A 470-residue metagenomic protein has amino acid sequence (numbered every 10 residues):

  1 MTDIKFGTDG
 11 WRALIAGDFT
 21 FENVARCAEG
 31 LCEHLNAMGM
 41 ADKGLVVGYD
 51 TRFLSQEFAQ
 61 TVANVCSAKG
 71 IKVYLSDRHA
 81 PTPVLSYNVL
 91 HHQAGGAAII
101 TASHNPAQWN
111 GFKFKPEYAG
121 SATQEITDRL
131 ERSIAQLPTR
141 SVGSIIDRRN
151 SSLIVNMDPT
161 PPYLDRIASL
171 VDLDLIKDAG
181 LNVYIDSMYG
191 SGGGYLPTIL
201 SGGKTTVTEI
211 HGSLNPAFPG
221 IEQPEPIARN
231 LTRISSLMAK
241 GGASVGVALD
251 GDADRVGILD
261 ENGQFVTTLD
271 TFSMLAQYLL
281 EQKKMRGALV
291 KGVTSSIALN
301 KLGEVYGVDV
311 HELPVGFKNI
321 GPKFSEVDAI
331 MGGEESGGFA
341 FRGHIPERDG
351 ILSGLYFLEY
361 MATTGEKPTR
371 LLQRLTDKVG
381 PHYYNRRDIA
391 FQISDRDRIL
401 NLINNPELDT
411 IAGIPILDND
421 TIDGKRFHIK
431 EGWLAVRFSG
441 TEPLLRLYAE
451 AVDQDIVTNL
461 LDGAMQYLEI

Functional and structural regions predicted by a protein language model:
M1, N110-G241: Gly/Ser/Thr-enriched, mixed-charge loops and adjacent short helices that form phosphate/oxyanion-binding elements
M1-K69, G95-G96, R149-V183: An N-terminal, well-structured beta->alpha segment
D9, V47, L85, A98 (+11 more regions): Buried hydrophobic positions in well-ordered alpha/beta secondary-structure cores of metabolic enzymes
E33, A41-W109, T198-L259: N-terminal small/polar loop signature for handling phosphorylated ligands or for N-terminal nucleophile
G48-T51, P116, I185-S187, D260 (+2 more regions): Short glycine-centered, acidic/aromatic-flanked micro-motifs in structured strand/loop junctions that mark active-site
Y74-P83, F265-T268, V290-G292, L313-P314: Active-site nucleophile and cofactor-binding loops and adjacent substrate-binding regions of central metabolic enzymes
A107-Q108, P116-T123, R132, P138 (+2 more regions): Replace "Mg2+/Mn2+-dependent" with "divalent metal-dependent
V245, E281, M285-I470: Phosphate-binding and adjacent anionic-ligand microenvironments
